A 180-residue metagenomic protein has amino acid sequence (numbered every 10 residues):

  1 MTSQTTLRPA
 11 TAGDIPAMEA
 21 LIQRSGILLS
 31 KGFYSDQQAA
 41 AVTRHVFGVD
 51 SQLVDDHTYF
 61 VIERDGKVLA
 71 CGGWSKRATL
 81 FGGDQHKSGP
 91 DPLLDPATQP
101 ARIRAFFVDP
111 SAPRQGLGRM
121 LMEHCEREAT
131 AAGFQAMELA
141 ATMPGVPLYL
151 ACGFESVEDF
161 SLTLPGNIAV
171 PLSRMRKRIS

Functional and structural regions predicted by a protein language model:
M1-P16, S180: Conserved N-terminal entry element of GNAT/NAT acetyltransferase domains
A10, R104, A140-A141: Small/polar loops that bind or transfer phosphate-bearing groups
M18, D50: Hydrophobic pocket/interface hotspot
Q23-V49: Conserved GNAT-fold acetyl-CoA-binding loop/helix
D56, E63, A70-P113, E123 (+2 more regions): Conserved acyl-donor/pantetheine-binding loop and adjacent beta-alpha core of acyl/acetyltransferases and related
G116: Glycine-rich phosphate-binding loop
R119, A131, M143-D159, P165-I168: Conserved active-site alpha-helix within GNAT-family acetyltransferase domains
M122, A129-T142: Conserved GNAT acetyl-CoA-binding A-motif
